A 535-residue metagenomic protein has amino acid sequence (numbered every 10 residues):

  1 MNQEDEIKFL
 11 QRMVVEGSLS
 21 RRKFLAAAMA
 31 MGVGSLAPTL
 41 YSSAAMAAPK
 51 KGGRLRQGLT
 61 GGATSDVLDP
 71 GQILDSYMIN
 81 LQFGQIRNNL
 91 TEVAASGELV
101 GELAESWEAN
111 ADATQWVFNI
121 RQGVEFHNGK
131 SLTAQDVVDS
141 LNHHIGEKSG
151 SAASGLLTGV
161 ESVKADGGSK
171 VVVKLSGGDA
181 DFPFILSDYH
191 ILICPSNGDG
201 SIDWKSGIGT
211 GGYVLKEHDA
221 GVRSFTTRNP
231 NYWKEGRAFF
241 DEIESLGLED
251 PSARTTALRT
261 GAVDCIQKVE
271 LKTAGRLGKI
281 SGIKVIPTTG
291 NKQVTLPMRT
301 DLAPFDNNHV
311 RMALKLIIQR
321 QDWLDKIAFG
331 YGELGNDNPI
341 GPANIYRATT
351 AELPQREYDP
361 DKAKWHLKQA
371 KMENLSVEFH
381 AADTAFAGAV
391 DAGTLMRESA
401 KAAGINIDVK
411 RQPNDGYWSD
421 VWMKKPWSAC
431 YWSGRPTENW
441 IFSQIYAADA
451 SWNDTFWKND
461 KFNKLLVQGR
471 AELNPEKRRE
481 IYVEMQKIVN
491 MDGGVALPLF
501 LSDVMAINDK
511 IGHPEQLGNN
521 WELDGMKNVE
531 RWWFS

Functional and structural regions predicted by a protein language model:
M1-L19, K23: N-terminal secretory signal peptides
G58-A111, N142, I208-T210: N-terminal lobe/hinge region of extracytoplasmic solute-binding protein
G84, A94-E98, L186-A238, E242-E244 (+4 more regions): Gly/Pro-rich hinge or "lid" segments in bacterial periplasmic/extracellular proteins
N119, A153-S196: Surface-exposed binding/hinge segments that line and control ligand-binding clefts or catalytic entry sites
N231-R276, R397-E398, N406: Ligand-site clamp/hinge motif
L334-Q369, F386-A389: Structural transition elements
R356, A402, D408-Y417, I441-D509 (+1 more regions): Extracytoplasmic/peripheral linker and loop segments enriched in polar/acidic and small residues with frequent Thr/Pro
I507-S535: Long beta-strand-rich cores associated with HINT superfamily self-processing modules
